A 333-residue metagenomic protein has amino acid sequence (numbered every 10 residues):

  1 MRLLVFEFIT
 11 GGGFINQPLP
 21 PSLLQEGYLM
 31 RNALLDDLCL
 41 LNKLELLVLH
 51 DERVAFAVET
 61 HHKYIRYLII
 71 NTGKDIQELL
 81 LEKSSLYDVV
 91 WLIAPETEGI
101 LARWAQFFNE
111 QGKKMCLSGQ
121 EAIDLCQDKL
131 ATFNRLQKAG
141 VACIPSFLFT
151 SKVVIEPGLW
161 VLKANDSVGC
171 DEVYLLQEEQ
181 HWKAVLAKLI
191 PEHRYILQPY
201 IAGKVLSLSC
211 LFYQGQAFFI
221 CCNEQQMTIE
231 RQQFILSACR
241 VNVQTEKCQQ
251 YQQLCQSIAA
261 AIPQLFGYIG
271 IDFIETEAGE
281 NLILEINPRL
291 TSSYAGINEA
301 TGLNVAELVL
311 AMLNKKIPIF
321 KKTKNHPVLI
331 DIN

Functional and structural regions predicted by a protein language model:
L19-L38: Short catalytic helix/loop segments, enriched in acidic residues and glycine and frequently bearing histidine
V48-S146: Conserved N-proximal alpha/beta basic substrate-recognition cap immediately N-terminal to, or forming the N-lobe
V89, L308-N333: Peripheral (often C-terminal) accessory segments that flank ATP-dependent C-N-forming ligase machineries
L136, E156-V173, H193-G203, L208 (+1 more regions): ATP-grasp fold ATP-binding core
P145-S146, W160-V185, V205-S209, I229-V243 (+1 more regions): Glycine-rich phosphate-binding loop of ATP-grasp-fold ATP-dependent ligases
L159-K163, C210, E280-L290: A short beta-strand motif that forms the metal-chelation/ATP-contact edge of phosphoryl-transfer active sites
Q198-P263, E275, N287-L313, D331: ATP-dependent carboxylate/phosphate-activation module, predominantly the ATP-grasp catalytic core and closely related
L265-A278: A short glycine-rich, hydrophobically flanked beta-strand micro-motif that places a catalytic Asp/Glu for divalent metal
